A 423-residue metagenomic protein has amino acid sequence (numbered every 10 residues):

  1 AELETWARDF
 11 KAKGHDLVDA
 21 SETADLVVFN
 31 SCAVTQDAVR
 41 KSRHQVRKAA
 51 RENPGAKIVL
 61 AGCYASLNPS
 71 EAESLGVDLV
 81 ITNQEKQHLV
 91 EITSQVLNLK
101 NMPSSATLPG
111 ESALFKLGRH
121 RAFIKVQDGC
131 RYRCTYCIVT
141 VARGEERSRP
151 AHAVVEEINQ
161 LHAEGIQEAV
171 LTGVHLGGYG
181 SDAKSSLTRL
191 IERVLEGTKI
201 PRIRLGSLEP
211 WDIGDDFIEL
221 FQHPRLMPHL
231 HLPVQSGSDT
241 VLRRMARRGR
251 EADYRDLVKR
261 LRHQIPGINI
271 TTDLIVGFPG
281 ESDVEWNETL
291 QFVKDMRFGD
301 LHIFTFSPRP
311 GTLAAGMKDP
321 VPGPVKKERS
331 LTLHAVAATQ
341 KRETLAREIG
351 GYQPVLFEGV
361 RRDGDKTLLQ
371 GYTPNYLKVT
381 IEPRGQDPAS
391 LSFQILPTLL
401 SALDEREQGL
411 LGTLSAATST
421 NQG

Functional and structural regions predicted by a protein language model:
A1-G178, L230, A252-H263, L290-D295 (+2 more regions): Proteins enriched for Cys/Gly/acidic motifs involved in redox and nucleic-acid/cofactor modification
V59, L67, A163-W286: Conserved SAM/AdoMet-binding glycine-rich loop
L117-H120, C130-Y132, L226, S236 (+4 more regions): Short flexible coil/turn linkers enriched for glycine and charged/polar residues that connect secondary-structure
V154, L171, L205, L232 (+5 more regions): Conserved, mostly hydrophobic/aromatic
Y179-L195, K199, R244-R248, P308-T339: Radical SAM enzyme [4Fe-4S]-AdoMet core and its adjacent flexible, acidic and glycine-rich loops/tails across
F217, T289, E382-P383: Short beta-alpha junctions and helix-cap segments that line functional grooves
E281, M296-F298: Contiguous mid-protein beta-loop-alpha structural module that forms a pocket-lining wall or clamp of enzyme active
G316-G423: Terminal RNA-binding accessory module
